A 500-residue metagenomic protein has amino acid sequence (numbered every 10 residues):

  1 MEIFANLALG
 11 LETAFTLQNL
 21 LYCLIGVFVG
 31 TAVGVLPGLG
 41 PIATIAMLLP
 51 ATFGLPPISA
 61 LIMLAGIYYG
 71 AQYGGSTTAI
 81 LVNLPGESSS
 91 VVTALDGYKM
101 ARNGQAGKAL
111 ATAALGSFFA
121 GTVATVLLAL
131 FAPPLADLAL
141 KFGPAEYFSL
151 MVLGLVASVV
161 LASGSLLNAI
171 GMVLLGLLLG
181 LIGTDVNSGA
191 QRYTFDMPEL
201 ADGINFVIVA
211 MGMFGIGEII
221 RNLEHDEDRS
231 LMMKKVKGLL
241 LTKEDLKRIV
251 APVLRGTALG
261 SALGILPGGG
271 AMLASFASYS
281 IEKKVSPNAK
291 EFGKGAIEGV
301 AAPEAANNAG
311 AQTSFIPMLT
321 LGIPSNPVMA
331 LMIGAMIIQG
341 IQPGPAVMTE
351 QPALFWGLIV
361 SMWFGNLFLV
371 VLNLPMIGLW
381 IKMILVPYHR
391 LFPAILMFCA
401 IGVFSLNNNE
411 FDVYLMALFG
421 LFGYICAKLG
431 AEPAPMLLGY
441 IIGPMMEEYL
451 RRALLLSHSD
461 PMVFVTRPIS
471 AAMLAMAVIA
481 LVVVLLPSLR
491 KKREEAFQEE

Functional and structural regions predicted by a protein language model:
M1-A60, A139-L140, Q191-A296, I381 (+4 more regions): Helix-loop-helix hairpins and the membrane-proximal interhelical loops of multi-pass alpha-helical transport proteins
V27-P41, A71-N83, S158-S163, T257-P267 (+3 more regions): Transmembrane alpha-helix interface/packing and boundary motifs in multi-pass membrane proteins, characterized by
V33-I42, I80-S90, V123-L127, L263-M272 (+4 more regions): Short helix-coil transition sites and intra-membrane helix breaks within transmembrane domains of multi-pass
P41-A51, L64, A79-K99, L130 (+7 more regions): Re-entrant/interfacial helical elements at transmembrane boundaries that shape and gate the permeation pathway
I58-I62, K99-G116, P287-G299, A330 (+1 more regions): Membrane-interface alpha-helices at helix entry/exit sites of multi-pass transporters
Y68-I80, G86, A296-L321, S325 (+1 more regions): A structural-propensity feature for long, helix-poor, extended segments
Y69-G74, L115-L127, L179, A301-F315 (+2 more regions): Membrane-embedded alpha-helical segments of transport systems, primarily multispan ion/solute transporters
A111-E227, I338-R490: Membrane-embedded alpha-helical modules
